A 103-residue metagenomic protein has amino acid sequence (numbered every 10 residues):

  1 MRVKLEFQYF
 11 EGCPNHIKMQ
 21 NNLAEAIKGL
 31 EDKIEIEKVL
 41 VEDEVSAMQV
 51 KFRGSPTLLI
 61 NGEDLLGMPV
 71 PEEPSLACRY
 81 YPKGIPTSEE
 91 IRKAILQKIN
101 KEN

Functional and structural regions predicted by a protein language model:
M1-G29: Local sequence-structure signature of Cys/Sec-based thiol-disulfide redox active-site neighborhoods
M1-K4, I99-N103: Compositionally biased, disordered extreme N-termini, encompassing classical targeting presequences
E11, V39, Y80-K83: Pocket-edge positions in alpha/beta enzyme catalytic cores
Q20-L23, R53-G54, E72-E73: Short, glycine/charged-enriched secondary-structure capping and boundary segments
I34-V45: Thiol-based oxidoreductase modules, predominantly thioredoxin-like and allied folds used for disulfide exchange
S46-V50: Short, solvent-exposed polar/charged micro-motifs at secondary-structure junctions
K51-I60, L66: Structural micro-motif
E63-N100: Non-catalytic, surface beta->alpha helical segment in thiol-disulfide oxidoreductase systems
